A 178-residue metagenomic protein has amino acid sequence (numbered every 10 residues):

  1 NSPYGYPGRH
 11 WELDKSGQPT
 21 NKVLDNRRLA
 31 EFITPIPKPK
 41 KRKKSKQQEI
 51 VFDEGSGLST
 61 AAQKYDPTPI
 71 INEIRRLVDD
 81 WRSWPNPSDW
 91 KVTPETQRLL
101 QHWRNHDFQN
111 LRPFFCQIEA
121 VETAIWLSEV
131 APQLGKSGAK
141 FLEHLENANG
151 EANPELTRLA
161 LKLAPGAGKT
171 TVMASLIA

Functional and structural regions predicted by a protein language model:
N1-L111: N-terminal accessory nucleic-acid engagement/regulatory domains that precede and modulate ATP-driven motor cores
K40, K136-K140, I177: Generic preference for flexible, low-structure residues
P85-K162: Conserved pre-motif I regulatory segment
P165: The conserved Walker
T170-A178: Motif I (Walker A/P-loop) of helicase-class P-loop NTPases
